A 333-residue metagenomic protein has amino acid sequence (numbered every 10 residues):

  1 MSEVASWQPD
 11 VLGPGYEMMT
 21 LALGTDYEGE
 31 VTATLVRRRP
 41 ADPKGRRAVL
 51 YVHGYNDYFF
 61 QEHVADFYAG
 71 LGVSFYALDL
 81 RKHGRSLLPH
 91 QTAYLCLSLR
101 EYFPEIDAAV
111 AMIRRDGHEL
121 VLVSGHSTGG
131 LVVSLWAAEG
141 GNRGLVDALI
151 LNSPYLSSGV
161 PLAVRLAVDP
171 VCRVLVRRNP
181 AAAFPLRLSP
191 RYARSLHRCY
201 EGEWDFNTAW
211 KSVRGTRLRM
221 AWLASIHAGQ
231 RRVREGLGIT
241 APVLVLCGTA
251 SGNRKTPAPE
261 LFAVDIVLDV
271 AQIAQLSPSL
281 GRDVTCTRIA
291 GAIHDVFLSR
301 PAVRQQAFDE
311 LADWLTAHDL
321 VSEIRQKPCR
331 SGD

Functional and structural regions predicted by a protein language model:
M1-D42: N-terminal cap/lid segment of alpha/beta-hydrolase-fold proteins
R46-G54: Short beta-strand element of the alpha/beta-hydrolase
N56, G84-L120, V303-A307: Catalytic nucleophile-loop/oxyanion-hole region of alpha/beta-hydrolase and closely related hydrolase-like folds
D57-A65, A69-H90: Conserved alpha/beta-hydrolase
T128, V132-L218: Alpha/beta-hydrolase-fold enzymes
A183-R288: Serine-hydrolase catalytic core
D283-D333: Catalytic active-site module of serine/aspartate enzymes centered on a nucleophile-bearing elbow/loop
